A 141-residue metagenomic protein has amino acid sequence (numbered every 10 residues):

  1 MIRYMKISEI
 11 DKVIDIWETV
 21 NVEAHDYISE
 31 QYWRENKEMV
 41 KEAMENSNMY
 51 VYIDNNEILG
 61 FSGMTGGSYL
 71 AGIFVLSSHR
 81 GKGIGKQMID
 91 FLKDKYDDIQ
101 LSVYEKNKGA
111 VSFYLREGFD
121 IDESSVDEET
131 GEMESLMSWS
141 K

Functional and structural regions predicted by a protein language model:
M1-D15: A short beta-loop-alpha structural element at the N-terminal edge of CoA-dependent acyl/N-acetyltransferase catalytic
I14-K41: Conserved GNAT-fold acetyl-CoA-binding loop/helix
E38-V51, Y69: A short helix-loop-beta-strand connector motif used in the catalytic cores of GNAT acetyltransferases and, in some
N48-G60, T65: Conserved beta-hairpin
L70-R80, Y104: A short, internal acetyl-CoA/4′-phosphopantetheine-binding micro-motif in the GNAT/acyltransferase core
H79-F91: Conserved acetyl-CoA pyrophosphate-binding loop and the N-cap/start of the following alpha-helix in GNAT-like
K86-Q87, K106-E123, D127-E134: Conserved active-site alpha-helix within GNAT-family acetyltransferase domains
D94-K106: Conserved GNAT acetyl-CoA-binding A-motif
